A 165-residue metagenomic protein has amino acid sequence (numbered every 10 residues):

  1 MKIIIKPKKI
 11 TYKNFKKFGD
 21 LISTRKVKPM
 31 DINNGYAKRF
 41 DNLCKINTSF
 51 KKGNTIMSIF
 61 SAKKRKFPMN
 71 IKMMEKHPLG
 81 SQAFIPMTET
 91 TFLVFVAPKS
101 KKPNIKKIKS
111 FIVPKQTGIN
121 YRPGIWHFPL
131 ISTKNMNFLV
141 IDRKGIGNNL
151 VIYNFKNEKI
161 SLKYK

Functional and structural regions predicted by a protein language model:
M1-S110, D142-F155, S161-K165: Non-catalytic, conserved peripheral segments adjacent to functional cores
G80, K107, K115, K134-N135: A generic structural signal for well-ordered coil/turn residues at beta-strand boundaries that shape enzyme active-site
I112-W126, I131: Conserved metal-binding segment of the jelly-roll/cupin
T117-N120, I160-Y164: Short, surface-exposed linear segments at secondary-structure transitions and domain or protein termini
I125-I152: A short beta-strand-loop micro-motif that forms or neighbors metal/cofactor- and ligand-binding patches at active-site
